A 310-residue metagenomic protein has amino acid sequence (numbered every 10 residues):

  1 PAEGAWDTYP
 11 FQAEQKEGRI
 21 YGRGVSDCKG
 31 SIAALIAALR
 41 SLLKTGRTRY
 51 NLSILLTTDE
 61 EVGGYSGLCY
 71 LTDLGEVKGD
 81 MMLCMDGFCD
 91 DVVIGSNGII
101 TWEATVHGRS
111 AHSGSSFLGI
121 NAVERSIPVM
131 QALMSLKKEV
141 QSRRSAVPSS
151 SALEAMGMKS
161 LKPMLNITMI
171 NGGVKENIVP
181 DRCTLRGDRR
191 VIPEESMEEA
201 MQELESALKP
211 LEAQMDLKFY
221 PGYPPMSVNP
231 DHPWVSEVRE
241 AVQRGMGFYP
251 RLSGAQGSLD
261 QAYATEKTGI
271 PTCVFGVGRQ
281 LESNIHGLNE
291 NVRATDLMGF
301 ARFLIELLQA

Functional and structural regions predicted by a protein language model:
P1-Y21, K44-R49, N284: Acidic/His- and Gly-rich active-site-bordering loop/insert found across diverse amide/peptide-bond hydrolases
R19, L55-G63, L68, M85-C89 (+2 more regions): Acidic, glycine-rich active-site loops and adjacent beta-strand->loop/helix elements that engage anionic groups
G24-L39: Active-site alpha-helical elements of protease catalytic centers
L39-E60: Short helix-loop-beta-strand segments that form the rim/entrance of peptidase-like active sites
S53, E60, E103, I120-L136 (+1 more regions): Structural helix-boundary/capping segments
C69, D73-A213, Y223: Midchain, well-structured core segments that form catalytic/ion-binding scaffolds
S227-V242: Short, low-order "capping/linker" segments at domain edges
A241, M246-L308: Zn-dependent metallopeptidase/amidohydrolase metal-coordination segment
